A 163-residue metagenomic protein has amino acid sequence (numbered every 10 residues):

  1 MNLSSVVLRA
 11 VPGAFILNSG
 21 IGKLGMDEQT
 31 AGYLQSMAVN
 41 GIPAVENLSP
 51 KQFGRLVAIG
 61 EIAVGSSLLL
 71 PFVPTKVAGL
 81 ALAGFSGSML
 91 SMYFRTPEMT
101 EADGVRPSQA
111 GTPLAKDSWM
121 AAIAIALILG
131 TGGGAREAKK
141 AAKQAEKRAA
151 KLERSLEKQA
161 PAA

Functional and structural regions predicted by a protein language model:
M1-A63, L70-A163: Membrane-interface extramembranous regions
